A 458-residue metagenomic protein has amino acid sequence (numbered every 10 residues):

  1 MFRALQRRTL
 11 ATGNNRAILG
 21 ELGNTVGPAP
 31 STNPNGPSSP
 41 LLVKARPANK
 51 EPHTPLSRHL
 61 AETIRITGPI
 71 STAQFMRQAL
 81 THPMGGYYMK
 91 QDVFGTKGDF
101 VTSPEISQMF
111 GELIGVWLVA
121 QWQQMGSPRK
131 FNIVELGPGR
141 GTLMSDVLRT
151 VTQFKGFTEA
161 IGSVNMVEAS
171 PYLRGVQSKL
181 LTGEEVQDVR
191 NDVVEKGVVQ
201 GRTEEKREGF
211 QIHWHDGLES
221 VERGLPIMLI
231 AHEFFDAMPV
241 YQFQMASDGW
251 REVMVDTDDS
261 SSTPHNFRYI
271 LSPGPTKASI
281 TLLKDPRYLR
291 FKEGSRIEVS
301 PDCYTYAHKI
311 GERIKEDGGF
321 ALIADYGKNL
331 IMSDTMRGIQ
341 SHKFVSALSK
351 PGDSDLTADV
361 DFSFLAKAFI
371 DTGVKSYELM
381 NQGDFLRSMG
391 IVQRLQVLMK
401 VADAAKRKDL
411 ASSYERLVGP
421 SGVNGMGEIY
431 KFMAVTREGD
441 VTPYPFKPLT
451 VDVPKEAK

Functional and structural regions predicted by a protein language model:
M1-E51: N-terminal mitochondrial targeting presequence
G20, A237-V240, T442-Y444: Short helix/loop capping segments that flank catalytic or ligand/cofactor-binding pockets
P47, E51, P55-R129: Conserved Class I S-adenosyl-L-methionine-dependent methyltransferase catalytic core
E105-S220, R437-E438: SAM cofactor-binding core of SAM-dependent methyltransferases, primarily the Rossmann-like beta-alpha-beta module
V134-L136, V167, L229-H232, A324 (+1 more regions): Active-site flanking residues adjacent to catalytic metal/cofactor-binding acidic residues
F210-S247, P275, R296-P301, T305 (+2 more regions): A short SAM/SAH-binding and catalytic strip from SAM-dependent methyltransferases
M228-L283, R287, M336-A347: A mobile, often basic/glycine-rich helix-loop segment that functions as the active-site lid/recognition loop
S279-K458: Long, Lys/Arg- and hydrophobic-enriched amphipathic alpha-helices
